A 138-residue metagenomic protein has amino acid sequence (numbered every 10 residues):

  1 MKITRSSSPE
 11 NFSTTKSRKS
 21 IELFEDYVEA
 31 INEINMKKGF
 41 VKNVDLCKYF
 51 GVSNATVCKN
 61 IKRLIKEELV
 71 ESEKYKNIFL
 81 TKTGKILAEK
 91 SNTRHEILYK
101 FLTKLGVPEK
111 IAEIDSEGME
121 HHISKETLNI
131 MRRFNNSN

Functional and structural regions predicted by a protein language model:
M1-I21: N-terminal leader segment of winged-helix/HTH proteins
M1-I3, I114-N138: C-terminal regulatory/oligomerization modules of transcriptional regulators
T14-V52: N-terminal helix-turn-helix DNA-binding core of bacterial DNA-binding proteins
I21, L80-T81, S124: Residue-level signal for threonine
N43-K74, I78: Canonical helix-turn-helix DNA-binding module
K76-R94: Basic, amphipathic "hinge/linker" alpha-helix immediately C-terminal to the N-terminal HTH DNA-binding motif
K90-L105, I111, D115-G118, H122 (+1 more regions): Short, solvent-exposed amphipathic helices
